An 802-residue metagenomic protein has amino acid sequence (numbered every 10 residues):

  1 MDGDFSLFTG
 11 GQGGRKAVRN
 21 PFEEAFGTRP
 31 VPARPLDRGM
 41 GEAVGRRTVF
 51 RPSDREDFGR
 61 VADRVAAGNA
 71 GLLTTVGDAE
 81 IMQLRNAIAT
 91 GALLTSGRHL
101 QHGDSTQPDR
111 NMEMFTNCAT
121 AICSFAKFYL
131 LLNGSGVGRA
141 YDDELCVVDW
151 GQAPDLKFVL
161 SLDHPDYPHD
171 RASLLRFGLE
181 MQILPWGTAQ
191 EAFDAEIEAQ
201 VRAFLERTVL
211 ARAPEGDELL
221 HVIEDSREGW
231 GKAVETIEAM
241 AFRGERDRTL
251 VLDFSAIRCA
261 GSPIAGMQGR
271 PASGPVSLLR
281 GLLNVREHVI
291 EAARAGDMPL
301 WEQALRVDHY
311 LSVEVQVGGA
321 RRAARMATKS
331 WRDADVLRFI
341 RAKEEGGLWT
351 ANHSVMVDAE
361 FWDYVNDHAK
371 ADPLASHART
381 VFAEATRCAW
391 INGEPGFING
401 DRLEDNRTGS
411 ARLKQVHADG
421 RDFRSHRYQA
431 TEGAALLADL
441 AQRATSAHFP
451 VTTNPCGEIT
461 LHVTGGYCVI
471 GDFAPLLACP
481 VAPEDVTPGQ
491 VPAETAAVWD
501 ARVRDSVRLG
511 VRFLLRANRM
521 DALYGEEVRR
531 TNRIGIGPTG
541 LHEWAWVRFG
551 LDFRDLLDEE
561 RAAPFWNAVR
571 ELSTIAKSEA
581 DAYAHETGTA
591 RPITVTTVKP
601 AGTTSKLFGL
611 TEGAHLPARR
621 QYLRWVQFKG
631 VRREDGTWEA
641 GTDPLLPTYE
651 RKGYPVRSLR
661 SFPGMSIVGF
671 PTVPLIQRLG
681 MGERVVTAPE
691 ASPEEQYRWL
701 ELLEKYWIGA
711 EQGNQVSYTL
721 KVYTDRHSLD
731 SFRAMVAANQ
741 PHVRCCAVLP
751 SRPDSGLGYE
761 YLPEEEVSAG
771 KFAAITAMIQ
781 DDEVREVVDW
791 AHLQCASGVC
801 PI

Functional and structural regions predicted by a protein language model:
M1-I802: Extended catalytic cores of very large enzyme megasubunits
